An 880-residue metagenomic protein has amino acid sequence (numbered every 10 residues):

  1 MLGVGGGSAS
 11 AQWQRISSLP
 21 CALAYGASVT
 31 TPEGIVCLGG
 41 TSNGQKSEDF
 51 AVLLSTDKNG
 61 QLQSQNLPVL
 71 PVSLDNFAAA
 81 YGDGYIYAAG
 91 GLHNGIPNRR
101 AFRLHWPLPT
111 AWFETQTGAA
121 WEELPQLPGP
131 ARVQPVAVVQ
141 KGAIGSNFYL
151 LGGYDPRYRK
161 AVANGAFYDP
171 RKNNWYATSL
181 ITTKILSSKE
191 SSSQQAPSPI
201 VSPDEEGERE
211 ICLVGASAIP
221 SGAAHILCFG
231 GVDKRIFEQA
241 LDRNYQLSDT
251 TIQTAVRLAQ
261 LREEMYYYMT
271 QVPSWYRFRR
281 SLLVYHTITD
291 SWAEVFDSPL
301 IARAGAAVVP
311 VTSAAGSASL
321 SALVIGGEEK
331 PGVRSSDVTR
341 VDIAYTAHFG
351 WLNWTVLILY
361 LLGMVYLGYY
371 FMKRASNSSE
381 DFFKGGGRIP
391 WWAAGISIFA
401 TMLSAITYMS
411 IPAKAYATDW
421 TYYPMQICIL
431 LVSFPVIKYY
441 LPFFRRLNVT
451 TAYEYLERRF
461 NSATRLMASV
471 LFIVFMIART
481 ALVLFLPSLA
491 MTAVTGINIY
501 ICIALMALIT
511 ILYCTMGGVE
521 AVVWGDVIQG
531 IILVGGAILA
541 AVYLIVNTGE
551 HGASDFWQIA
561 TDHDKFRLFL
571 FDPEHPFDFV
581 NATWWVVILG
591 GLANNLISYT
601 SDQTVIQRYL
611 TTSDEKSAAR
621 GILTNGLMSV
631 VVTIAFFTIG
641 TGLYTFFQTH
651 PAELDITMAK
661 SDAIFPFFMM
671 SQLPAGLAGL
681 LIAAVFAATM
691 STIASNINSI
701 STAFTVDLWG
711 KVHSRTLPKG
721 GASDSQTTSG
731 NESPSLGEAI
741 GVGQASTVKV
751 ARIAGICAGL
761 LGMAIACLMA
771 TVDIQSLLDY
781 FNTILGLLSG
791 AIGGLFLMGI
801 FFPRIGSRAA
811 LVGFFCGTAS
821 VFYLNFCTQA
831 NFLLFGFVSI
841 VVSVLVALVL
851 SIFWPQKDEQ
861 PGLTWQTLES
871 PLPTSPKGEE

Functional and structural regions predicted by a protein language model:
G3-V4, E205-E208, G720-G721, G737-A739 (+1 more regions): Glycine-biased, low-complexity coil/linker segments
V4, I185, I200-V201, V522 (+1 more regions): Short hydrophobic transmembrane-like helices used for membrane targeting/insertion
A9-F349: Kelch-like beta-propeller repeat domains
S191-S192, P718, T728: Intrinsically disordered, low-complexity proline-rich tandem-repeat tracts
Q194-Q195, Q726, Q744: Low-complexity, intrinsically disordered or signal/transmembrane-proximal segments
A344-K719, G741-E880: Membrane-embedded helix-loop-helix hairpins and adjacent transmembrane boundary segments in multi-pass transporters
